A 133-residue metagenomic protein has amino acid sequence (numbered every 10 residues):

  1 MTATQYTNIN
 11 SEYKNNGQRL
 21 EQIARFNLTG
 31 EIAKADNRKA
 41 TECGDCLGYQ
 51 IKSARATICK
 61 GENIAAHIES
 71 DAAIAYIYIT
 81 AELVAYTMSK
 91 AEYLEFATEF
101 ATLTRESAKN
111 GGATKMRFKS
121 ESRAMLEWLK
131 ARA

Functional and structural regions predicted by a protein language model:
M1-A133: Nucleic-acid endonuclease domains
